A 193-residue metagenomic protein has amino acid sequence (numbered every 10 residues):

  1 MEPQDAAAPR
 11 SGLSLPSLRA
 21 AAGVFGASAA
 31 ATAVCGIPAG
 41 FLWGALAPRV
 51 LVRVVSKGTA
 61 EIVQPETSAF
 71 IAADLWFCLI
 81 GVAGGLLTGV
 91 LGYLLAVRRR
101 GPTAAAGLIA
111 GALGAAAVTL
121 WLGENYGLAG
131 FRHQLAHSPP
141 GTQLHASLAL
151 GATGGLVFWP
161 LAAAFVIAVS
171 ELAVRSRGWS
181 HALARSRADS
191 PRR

Functional and structural regions predicted by a protein language model:
M1-L18: Short, Lys/Arg-rich, polar N-terminal cytosolic tail immediately upstream of the first transmembrane signal-anchor
L13-V24, P48, L87-A105, E124-F131 (+1 more regions): Cytoplasmic membrane-interface segments at the C-terminal ends of transmembrane helices
R19, G23-A31, A72, W76-I80 (+2 more regions): Alpha-helical transmembrane segments of integral membrane proteins
S28-G44, A106-E124: Hydrophobic alpha-helical membrane-insertion segments
P38-K57: Interfacial/capping segments of alpha-helical transmembrane domains
L51-F70, S138-P140: Perimembrane loop-to-helix junctions flanking transmembrane segments
L51-V54, A116-P139: Juxtamembrane non-transmembrane "cap" segments at the membrane-aqueous interface of multi-pass membrane proteins
A69-G84, T142-F165: Hydrophobic alpha-helical transmembrane segments
